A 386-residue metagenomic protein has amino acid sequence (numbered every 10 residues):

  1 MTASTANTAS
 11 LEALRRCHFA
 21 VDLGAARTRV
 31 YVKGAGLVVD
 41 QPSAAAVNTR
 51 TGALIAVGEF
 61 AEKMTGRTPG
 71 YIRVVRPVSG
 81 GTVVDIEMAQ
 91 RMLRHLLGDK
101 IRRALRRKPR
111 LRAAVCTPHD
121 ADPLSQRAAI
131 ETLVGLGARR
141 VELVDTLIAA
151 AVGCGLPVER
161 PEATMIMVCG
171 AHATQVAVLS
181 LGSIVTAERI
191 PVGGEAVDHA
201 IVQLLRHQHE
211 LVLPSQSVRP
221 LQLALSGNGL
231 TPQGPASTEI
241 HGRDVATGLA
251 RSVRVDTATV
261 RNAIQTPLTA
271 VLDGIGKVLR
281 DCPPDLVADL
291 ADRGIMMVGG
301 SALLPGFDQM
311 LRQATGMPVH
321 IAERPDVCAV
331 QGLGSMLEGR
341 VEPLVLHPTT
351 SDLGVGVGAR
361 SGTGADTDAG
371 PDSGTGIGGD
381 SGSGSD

Functional and structural regions predicted by a protein language model:
M1-C169, L179-I295, A302-A329, G334-T367 (+1 more regions): Nucleotide/phosphate-binding catalytic cleft detector across ATP-hydrolyzing and phosphate-transferring enzymes
